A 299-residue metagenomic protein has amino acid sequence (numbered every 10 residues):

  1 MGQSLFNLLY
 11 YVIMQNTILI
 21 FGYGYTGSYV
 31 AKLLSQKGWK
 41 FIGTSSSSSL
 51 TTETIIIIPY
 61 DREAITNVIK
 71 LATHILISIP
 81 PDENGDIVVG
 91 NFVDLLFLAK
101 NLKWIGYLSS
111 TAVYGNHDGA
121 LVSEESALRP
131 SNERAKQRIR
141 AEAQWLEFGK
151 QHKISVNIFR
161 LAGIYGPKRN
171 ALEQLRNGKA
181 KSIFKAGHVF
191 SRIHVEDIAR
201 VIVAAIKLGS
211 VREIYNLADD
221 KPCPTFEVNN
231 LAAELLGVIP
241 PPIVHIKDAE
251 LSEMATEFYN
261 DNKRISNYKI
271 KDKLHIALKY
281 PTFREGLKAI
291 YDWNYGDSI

Functional and structural regions predicted by a protein language model:
K70-L108: NAD(P)-cofactor binding segment of oxidoreductase domains
V93-E133: Conserved Rossmann-fold NAD(P)-dependent oxidoreductase catalytic core, especially the SDR/UDP-sugar
D118-I158: Catalytic helix-loop patch of NAD(P)-dependent Rossmann-fold dehydrogenases
I139, H152-I154, I164-R176, I183 (+2 more regions): Glycine/proline-rich active-site loop of Rossmann-fold NAD(P)-dependent oxidoreductases
Q174-I193, D197, V201: A conserved pocket-lining segment of Rossmann-fold NAD(P)-dependent short-chain dehydrogenase/reductase
L208-A255: Mid/C-terminal beta-alpha module of Rossmann-like enzyme folds, strongest in SDR-family dehydrogenases/epimerases
N230, A249-A277: Conserved C-terminal active-site "lid" loop/helix of NAD(P)H-dependent oxidoreductases that clamps the redox cofactor
P281-I299: Amphipathic terminal alpha-helices
